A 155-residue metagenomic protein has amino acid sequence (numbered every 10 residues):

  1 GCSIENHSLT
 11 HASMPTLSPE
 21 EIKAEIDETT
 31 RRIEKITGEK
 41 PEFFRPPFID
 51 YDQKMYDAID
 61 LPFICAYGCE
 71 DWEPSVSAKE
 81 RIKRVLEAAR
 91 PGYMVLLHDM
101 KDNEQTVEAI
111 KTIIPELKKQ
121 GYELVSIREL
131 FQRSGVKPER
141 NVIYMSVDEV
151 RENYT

Functional and structural regions predicted by a protein language model:
C2: Short, conserved active-site loop motifs that form the nucleotide-linked donor/cofactor pocket
E5, L9-E123, R128-N141: Catalytic domains of cell-wall/extracellular-matrix polysaccharide-remodeling enzymes, centered on de-N-acetylation
K137-T155: C-terminal accessory extensions appended to soluble enzyme cores
